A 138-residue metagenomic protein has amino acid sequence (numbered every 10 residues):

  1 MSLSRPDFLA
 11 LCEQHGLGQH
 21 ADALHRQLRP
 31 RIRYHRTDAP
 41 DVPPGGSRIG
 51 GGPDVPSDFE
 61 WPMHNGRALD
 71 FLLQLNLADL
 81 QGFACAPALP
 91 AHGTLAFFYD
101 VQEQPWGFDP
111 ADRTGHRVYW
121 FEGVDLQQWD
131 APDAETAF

Functional and structural regions predicted by a protein language model:
M1-T94: An N-terminus-focused feature that recognizes amino-terminal "leader" regions
Q81-F138: Hydrophobic, ordered structural segments
